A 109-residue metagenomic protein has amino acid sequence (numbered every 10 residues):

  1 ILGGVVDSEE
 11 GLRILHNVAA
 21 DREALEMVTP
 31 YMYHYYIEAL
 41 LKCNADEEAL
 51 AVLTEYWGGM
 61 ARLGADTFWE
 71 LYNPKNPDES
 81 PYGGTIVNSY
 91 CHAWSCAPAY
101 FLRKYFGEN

Functional and structural regions predicted by a protein language model:
I1-N109: Active-site core of glycosidic bond-cleaving carbohydrate-active enzymes
